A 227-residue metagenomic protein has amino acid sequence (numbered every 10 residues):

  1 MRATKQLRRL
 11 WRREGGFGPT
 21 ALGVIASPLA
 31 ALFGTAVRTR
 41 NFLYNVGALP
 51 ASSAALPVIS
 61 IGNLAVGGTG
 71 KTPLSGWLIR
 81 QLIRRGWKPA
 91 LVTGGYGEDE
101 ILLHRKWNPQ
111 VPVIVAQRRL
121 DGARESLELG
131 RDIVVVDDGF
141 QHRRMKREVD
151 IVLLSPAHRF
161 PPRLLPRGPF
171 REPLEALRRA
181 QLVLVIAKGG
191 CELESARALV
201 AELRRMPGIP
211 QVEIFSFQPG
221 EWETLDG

Functional and structural regions predicted by a protein language model:
R2-P57: A transmembrane-helix-recognition feature enriched in membrane-embedded lipid enzymes and envelope glyco-/phospholipid
N41-Y96, G189-E192: Walker A (P-loop) phosphate-binding motif
N63, S155-P156, F217: Active-site donor-binding loop signature of nucleotide-sugar glycosyltransferases
K88-P89, D150, V212: Hydrophobic anchor at the start of a short beta-strand that flanks the dinucleotide cofactor-binding loop
L91, V113-V115, I214: A structural preference for short, hydrophobic beta-strand core positions in alpha/beta folds
G95-P207: Phosphate/Mg2+-binding loops and adjacent switch elements in nucleotide/diphosphate-handling enzyme cores
V212-E221: Beta-strand-loop-alpha "switch" segments that mediate conformational coupling across diverse proteins
L225-G227: Short, intrinsically disordered, charge-balanced linker/junction segments flanking boundaries in proteins
